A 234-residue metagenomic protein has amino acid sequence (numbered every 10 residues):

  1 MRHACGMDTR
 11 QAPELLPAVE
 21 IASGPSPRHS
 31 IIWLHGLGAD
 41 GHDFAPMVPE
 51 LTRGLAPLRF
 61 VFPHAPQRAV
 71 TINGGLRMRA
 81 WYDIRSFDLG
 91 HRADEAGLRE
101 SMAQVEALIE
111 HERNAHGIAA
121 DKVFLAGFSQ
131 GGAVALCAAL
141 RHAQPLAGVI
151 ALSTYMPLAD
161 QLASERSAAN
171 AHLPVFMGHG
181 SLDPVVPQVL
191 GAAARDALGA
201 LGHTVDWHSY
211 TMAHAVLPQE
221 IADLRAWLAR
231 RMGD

Functional and structural regions predicted by a protein language model:
C5-F124: Serine-hydrolase catalytic machinery in alpha/beta-hydrolase-like enzymes
F44-P49, A163, P187-A197: Short alpha-helix in the alpha/beta-hydrolase fold that links the catalytic acid
T52-L55, R166-H172: Short, conserved loop/helix-junction motifs that constitute active-site signature segments in enzyme catalytic cores
P63-H64, A126, I150-S153, G178 (+1 more regions): Alpha/beta-hydrolase-fold catalytic nucleophile elbow
R113, D121-N170: Primarily recognizes the serine-hydrolase "nucleophile elbow" in alpha/beta-hydrolase and SGNH/GDSL folds
D121, N170-V175, L201-T204: Short, proline-enriched alpha-helix->beta-strand connector loops that line the catalytic pocket of alpha/beta-hydrolase
F176-H179, D183: Short beta-strand/loop motif that positions the catalytic acidic residue of the alpha/beta-hydrolase fold
V189-D234: C-terminal catalytic histidine-bearing segment of alpha/beta-hydrolase fold enzymes
